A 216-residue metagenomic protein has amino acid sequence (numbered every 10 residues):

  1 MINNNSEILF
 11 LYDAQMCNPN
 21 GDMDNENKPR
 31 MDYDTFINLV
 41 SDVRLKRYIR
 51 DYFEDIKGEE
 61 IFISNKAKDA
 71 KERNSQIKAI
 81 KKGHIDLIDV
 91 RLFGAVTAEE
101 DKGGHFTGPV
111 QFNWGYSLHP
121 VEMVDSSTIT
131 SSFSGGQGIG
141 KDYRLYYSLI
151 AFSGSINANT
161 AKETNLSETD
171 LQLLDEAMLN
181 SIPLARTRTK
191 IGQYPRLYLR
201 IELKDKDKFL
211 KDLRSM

Functional and structural regions predicted by a protein language model:
M1-M216: RNA-binding basic/glycine-rich loop and surface signature characteristic of RAMP-family CRISPR effectors
